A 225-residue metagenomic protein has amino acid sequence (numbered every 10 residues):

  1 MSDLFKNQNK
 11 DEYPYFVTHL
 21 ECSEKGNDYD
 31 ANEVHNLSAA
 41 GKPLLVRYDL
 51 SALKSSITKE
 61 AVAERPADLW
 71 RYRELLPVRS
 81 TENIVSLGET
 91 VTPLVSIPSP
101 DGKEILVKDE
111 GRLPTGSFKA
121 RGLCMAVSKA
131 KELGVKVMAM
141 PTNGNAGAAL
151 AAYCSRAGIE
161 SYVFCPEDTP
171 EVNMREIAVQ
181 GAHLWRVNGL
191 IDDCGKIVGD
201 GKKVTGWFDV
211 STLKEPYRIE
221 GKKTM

Functional and structural regions predicted by a protein language model:
S2-M225: PLP-dependent amino-acid enzyme catalytic core
